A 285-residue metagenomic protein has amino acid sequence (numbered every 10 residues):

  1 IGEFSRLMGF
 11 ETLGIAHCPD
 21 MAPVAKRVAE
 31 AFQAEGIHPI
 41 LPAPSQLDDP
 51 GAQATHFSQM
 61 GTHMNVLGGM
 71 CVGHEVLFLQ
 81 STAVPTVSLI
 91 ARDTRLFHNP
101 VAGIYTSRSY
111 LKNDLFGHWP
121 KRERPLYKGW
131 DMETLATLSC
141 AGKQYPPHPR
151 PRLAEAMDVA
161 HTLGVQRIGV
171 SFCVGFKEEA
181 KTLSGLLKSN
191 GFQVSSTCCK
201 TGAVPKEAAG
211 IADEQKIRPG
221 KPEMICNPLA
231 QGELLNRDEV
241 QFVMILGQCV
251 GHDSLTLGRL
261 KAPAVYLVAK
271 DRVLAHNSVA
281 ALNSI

Functional and structural regions predicted by a protein language model:
I1-I285: An N-terminal assembly and electron-transfer interface module characteristic of large anaerobic redox and radical
